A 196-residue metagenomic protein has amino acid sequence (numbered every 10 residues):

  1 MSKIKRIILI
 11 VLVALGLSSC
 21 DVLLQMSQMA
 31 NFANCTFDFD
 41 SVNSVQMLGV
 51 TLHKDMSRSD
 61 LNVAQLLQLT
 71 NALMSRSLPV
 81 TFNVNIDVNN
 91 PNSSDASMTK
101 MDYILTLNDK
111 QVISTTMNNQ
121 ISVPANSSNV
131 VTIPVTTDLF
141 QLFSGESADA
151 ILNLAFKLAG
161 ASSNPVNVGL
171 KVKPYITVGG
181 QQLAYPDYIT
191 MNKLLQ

Functional and structural regions predicted by a protein language model:
M1-I8: Bacterial N-terminal signal peptides that target proteins for export
G16-S19: C-terminal motif of bacterial Sec signal peptides marking the signal peptidase cleavage site
D21-L24: Bacterial signal peptide processing site
D40-S77: Post-signal-peptide N-terminal segment of Sec-exported extracytoplasmic proteins
P79-V84, G169-K171: Short, solvent-exposed loop/turn segments enriched in Ser/Thr/Gly
V88-D95: Asparagine-centered strand-capping/turn motif at beta-strand->loop junctions
D109, I113-A148: Intrinsically disordered, low-complexity Pro/Gly/Ser/Thr-rich segments with frequent PxxP/GP/PP motifs and embedded
L139-Q196: Terminal connector regions
